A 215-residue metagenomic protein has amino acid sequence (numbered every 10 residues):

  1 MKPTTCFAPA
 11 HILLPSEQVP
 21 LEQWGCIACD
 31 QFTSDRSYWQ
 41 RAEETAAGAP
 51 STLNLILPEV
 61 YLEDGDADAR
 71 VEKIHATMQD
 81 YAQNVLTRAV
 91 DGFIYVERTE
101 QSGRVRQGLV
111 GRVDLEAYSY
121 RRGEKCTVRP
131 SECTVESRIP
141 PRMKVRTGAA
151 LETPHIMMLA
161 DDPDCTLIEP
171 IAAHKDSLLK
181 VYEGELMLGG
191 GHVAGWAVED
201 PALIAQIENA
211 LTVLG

Functional and structural regions predicted by a protein language model:
M1-E185: N-terminal extension/subdomain marker
R146, P201-G215: A sequence-level detector for short glycine-anchored, His/Arg-bearing signature motifs that mark catalytic or binding
L179-I207: A short, charged helix-loop
